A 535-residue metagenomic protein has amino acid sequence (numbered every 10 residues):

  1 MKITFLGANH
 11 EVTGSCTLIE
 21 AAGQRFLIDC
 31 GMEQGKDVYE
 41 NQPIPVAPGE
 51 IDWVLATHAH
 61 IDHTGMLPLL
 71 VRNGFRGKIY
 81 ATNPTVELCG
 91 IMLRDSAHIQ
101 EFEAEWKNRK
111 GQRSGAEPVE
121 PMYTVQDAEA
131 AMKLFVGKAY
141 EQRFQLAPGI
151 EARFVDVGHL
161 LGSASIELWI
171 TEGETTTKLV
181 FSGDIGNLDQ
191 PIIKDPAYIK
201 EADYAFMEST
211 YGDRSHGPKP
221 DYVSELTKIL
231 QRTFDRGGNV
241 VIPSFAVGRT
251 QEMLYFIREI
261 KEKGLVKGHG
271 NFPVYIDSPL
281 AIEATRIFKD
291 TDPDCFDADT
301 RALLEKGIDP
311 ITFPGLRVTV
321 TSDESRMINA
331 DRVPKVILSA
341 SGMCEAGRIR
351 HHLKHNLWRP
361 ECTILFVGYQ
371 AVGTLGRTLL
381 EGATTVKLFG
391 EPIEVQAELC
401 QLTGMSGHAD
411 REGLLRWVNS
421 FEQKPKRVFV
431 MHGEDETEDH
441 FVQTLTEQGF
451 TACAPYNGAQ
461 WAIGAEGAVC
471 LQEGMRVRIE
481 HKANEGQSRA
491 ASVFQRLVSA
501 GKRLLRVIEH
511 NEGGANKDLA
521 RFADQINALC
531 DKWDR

Functional and structural regions predicted by a protein language model:
M1-L55, H60, T64, V71-E252 (+2 more regions): His/Asp/Glu-rich metal-coordinating catalytic cores of metallo-dependent phosphodiesterases/hydrolases acting on
D52, D203, K335, C362 (+1 more regions): Conserved acidic residues
Q100-E105, D292-E305, K387, V469-Q495: A polyampholytic, Gly/Pro-enriched intrinsically disordered region
I150-F154, I287-C295, L415-W417, A465-M475: Short, surface-exposed amphipathic charged segments that create phosphate/polyanion-binding patches used for binding
P191-F206, P293-T300, Q370-Q396: Short, compositionally biased "basic patch" segments
I229-L375, V386-K387, E422, T437-D439 (+4 more regions): Hard-cation-handling environments
K387-V418: Generic long, charged, amphipathic alpha-helical segments
G458-D518: Charged, amphipathic alpha-helical linkers/stalks
